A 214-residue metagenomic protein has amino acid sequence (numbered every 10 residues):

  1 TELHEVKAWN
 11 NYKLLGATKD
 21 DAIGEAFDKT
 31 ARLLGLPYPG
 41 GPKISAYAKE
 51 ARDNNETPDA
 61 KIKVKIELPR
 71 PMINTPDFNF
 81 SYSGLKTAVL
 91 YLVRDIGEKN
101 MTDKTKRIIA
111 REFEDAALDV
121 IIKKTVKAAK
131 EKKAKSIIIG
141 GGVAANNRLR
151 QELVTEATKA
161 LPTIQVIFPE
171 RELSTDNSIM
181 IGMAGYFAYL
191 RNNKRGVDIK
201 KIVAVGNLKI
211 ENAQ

Functional and structural regions predicted by a protein language model:
H4-R52, K86-I96: Glycine-rich phosphate-binding loop plus the immediately following alpha-helix
K7-Y12, Q151-A160: A glycine- and small-aliphatic-rich helix-loop capping segment at beta-alpha/alpha-beta transitions that lines
K13-T18, I73-D77, I167-S174: A short glycine/serine-rich beta->alpha loop
D21, I138-V143, P169-N177: Active-site nucleophile and cofactor-binding loops and adjacent substrate-binding regions of central metabolic enzymes
Y47-R52, K61-I137, N146-E156, Y186-N192 (+1 more regions): A contiguous, well-structured pocket-lining segment that forms one wall/lid of small-molecule binding clefts in soluble
V154-I181: Conserved phosphate-binding/catalytic loops in two-lobed NTP-binding clefts
L190-Q214: Acidic, glycine/GT-rich loop-and beta-edge segments that sit at the periphery of enzyme/chaperone cores
